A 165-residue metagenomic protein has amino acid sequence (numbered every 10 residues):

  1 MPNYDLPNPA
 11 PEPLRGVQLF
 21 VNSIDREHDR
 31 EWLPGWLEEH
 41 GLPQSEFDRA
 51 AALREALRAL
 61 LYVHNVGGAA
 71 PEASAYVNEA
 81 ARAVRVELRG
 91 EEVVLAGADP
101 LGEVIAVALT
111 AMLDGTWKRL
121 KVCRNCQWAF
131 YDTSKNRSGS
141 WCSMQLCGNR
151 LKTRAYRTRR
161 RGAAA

Functional and structural regions predicted by a protein language model:
M1-Y131, A165: Short helix-coil boundary/hinge micro-motifs
L120, G139, M144, R150: Residues immediately within or flanking Cys/His clusters that coordinate Zn2+ in small zinc-binding modules
C126-Q127, N136-C142: Cys/His-rich short segments
D132-T133, T153: Short, non-ligating residues that shape and space the ligands of small metal-coordination modules and catalytic
T133-S134, Q145: Short beta->alpha connector loops at strand-helix junctions that form conserved, small/polar/Pro-enriched
Q145-A164: Basic DNA-binding region of bZIP-type proteins
